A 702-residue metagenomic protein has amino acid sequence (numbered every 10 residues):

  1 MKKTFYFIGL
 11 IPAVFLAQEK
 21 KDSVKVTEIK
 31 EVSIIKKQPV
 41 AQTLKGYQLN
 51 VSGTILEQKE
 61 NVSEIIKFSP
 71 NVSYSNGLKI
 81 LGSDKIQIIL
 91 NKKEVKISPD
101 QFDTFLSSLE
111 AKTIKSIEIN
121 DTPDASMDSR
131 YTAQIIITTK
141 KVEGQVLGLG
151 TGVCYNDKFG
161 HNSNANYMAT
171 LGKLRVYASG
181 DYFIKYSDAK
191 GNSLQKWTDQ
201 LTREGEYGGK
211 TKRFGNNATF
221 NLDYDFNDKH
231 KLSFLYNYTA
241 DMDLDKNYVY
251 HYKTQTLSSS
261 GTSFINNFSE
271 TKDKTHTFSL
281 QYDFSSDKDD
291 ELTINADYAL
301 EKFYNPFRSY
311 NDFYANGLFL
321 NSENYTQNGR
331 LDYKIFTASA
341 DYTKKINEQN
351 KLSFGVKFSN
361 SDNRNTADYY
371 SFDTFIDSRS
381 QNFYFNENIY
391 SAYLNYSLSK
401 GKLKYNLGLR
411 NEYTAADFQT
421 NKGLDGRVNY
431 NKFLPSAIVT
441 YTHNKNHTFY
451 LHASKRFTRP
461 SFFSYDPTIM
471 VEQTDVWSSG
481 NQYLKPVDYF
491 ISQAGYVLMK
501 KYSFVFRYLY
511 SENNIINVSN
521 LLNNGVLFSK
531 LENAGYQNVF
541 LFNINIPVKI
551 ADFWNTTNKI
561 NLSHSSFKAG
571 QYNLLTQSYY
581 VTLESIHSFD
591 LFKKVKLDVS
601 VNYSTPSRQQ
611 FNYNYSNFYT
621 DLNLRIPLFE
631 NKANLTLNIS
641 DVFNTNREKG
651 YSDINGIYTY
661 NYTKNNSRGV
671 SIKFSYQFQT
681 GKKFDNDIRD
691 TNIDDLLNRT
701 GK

Functional and structural regions predicted by a protein language model:
E19-I55, Y74-S75, S83-K85, E118-T122: Short, acidic, small-residue-rich periplasmic hinge/interaction motif at the N-terminus of Gram-negative outer-membrane
E31-S33, K37, V62-I65, T104 (+3 more regions): N-terminal periplasmic accessory domains that precede and gate Gram-negative outer-membrane beta-barrel machines
S63-S98: Extracytoplasmic beta-strand/coil segments of soluble accessory domains associated with Gram-negative outer-membrane
Y74, V95-D121, A165: Short acidic/polar hinge/loop motifs at secondary-structure boundaries that mediate gating or recognition
D128-I135, E143-G191, R213-N217: Outer-membrane beta-barrel translocator/receptor signature
N217-D241, N267-N421, T442, N446 (+4 more regions): Face-selective signature of the C-terminal outer-membrane beta-barrel domain
Y384-E387, F457-F506, Y510, S529-F540 (+2 more regions): Outer-membrane beta-barrel signature, preferentially recognizing the C-terminal barrel domain of Gram-negative
S578-K702: Conserved C-terminal beta-signal and adjacent last beta-strands/turns of outer-membrane beta-barrel proteins
